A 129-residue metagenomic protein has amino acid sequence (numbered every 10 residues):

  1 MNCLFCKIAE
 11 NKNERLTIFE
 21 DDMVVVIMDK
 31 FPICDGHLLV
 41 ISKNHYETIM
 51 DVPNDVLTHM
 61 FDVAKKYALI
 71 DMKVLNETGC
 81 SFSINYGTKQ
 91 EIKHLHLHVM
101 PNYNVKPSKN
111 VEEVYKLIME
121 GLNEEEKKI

Functional and structural regions predicted by a protein language model:
M1-I129: HIT superfamily nucleotide-processing domains
